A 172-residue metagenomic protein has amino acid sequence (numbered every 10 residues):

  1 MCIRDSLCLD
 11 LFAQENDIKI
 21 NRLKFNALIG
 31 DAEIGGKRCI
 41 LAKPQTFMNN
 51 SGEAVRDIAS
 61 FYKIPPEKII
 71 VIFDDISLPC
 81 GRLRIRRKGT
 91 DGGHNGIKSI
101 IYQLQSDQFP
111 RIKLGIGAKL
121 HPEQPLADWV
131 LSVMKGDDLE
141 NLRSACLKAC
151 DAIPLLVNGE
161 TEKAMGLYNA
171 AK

Functional and structural regions predicted by a protein language model:
M1: Conserved phosphate-interacting/catalytic interface
R4-K88, K98-I112, K119-P125, S132 (+1 more regions): Nucleotide and nucleotide-moiety/phosphate-recognizing core
G93-G96: Hydrophobic alpha-helical segments within soluble ligand-binding/sensing domains
